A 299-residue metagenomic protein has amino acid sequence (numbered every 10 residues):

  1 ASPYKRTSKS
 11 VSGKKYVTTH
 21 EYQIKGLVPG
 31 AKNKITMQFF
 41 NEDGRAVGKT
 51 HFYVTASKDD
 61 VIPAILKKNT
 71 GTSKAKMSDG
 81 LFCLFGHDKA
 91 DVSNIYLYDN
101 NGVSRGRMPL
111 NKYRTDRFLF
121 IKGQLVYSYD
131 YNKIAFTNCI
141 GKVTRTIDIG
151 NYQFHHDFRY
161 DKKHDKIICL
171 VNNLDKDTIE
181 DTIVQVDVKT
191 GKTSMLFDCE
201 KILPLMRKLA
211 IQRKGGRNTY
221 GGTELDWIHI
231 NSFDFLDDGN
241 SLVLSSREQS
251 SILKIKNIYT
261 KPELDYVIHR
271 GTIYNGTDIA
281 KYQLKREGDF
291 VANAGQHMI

Functional and structural regions predicted by a protein language model:
A1-S8: Extracellular low-complexity, O-glycosylation-prone stalks/linkers
S12-T18: Short beta-strand segments within Ig-like beta-sandwich modules, predominantly Fibronectin type-III
T18-E21, K25-V28, K32, T36-I299: Histidine-/acidic-rich catalytic cores in large beta-rich domains
